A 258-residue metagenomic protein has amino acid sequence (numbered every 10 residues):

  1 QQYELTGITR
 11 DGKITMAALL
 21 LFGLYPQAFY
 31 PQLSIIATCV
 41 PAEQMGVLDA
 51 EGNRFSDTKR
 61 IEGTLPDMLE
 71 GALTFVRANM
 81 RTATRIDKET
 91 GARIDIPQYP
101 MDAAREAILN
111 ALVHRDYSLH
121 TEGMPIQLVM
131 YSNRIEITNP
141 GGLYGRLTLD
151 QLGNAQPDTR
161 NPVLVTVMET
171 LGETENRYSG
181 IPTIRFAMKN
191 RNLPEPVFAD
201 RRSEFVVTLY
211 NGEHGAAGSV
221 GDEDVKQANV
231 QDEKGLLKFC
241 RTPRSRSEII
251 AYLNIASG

Functional and structural regions predicted by a protein language model:
Q1-E122, L128-S132, Y144-R146, D150-P157 (+1 more regions): Active-site helix-to-loop segments that bind/position phosphate- or nucleotide-bearing substrates and donors across
Q98, N254-G258: Short amphipathic alpha-helical interaction segments
N133-G172, H214-E223: Glycine-rich/acidic phosphate-handling loop/turn and adjacent ATP-lid/helix of nucleotide-binding kinase/ATPase domains
E175-S179, T183-L193: Conserved glycine-/histidine-rich ATP-lid loop and adjacent helix of the Bergerat-fold HATPase_c
L193-A199: Glycine-rich ATP-binding loops of the HATPase_c
R202-K234: Conserved alpha/beta core segments of nucleic-acid transaction machinery
F239-E248: Short capping segments at the starts of secondary-structure elements
A251: Alpha-helical residues within the helix-turn-helix
